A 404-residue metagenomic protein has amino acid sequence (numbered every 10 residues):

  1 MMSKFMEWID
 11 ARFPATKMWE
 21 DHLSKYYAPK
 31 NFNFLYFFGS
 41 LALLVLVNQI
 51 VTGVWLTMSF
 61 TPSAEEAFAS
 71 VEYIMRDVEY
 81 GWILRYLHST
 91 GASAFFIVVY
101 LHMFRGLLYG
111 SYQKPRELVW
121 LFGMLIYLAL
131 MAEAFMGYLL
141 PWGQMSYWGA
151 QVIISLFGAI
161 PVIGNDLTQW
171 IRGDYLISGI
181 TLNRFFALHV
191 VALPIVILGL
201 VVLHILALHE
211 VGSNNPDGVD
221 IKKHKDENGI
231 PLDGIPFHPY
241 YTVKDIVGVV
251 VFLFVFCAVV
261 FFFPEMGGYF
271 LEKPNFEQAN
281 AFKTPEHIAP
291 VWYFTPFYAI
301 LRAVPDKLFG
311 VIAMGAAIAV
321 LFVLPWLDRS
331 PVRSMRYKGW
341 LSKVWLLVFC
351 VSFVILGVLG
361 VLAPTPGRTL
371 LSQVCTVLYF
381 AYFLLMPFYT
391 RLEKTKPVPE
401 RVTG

Functional and structural regions predicted by a protein language model:
M2-A94, V98-G404: Membrane-embedded and interfacial regions of multi-pass energy-transducing membrane proteins
